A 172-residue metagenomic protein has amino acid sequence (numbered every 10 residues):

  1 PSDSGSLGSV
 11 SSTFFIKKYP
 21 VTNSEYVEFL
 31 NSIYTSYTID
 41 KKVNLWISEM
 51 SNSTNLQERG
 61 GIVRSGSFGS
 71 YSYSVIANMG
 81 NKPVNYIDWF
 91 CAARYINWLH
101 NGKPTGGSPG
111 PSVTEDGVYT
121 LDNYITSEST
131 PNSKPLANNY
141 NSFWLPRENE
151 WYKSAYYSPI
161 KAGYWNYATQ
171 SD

Functional and structural regions predicted by a protein language model:
P1-F14: Short, polar loop/linker segments at the starts of domains and inter-domain junctions
F14-E148, S154-S171: Active-site microenvironments of metalloenzymes and redox enzymes
